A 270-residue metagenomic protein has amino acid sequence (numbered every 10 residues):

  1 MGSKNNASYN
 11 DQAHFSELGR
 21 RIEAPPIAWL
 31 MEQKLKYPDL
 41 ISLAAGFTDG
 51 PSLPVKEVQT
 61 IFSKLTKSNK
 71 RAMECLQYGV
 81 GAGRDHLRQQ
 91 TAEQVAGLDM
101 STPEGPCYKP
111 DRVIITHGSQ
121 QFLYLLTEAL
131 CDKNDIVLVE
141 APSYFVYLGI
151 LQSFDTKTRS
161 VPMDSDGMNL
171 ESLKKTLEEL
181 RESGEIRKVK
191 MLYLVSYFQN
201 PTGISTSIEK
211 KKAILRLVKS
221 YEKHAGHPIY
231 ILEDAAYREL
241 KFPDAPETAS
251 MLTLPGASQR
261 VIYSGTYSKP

Functional and structural regions predicted by a protein language model:
G2-H86, E93, I229: N-terminal "arm"/small-domain region of PLP-dependent enzymes with the aminotransferase-like
S16, S42, S250, T266-S268: Short linear Ser/Thr-Pro motifs
L30, E182, T266-Y267: Generic recognition of flexible, low-complexity loop/linker segments
A44-G46, P142, A235-A236, Y267: Anionic group-transfer/hydrolysis microenvironments
T48-D49, S196-Q199, K269: Short glycine-rich anion-binding loops that position phosphate/pyrophosphate groups of nucleotides and phosphorylated
T66-P228, L232, R238-S258, I262: Conserved core of the PLP fold type I
R260-P270: PLP-dependent aminotransferase class I/II
